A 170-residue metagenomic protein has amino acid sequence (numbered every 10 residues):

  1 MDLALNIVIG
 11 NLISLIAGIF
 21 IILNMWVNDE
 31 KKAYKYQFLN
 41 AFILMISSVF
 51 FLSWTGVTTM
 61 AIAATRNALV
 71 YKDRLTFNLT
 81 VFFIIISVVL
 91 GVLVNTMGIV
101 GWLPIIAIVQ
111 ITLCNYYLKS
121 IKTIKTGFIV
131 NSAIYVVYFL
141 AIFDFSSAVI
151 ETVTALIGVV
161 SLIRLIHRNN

Functional and structural regions predicted by a protein language model:
M1-N170: Alpha-helical membrane-protein topology signature
